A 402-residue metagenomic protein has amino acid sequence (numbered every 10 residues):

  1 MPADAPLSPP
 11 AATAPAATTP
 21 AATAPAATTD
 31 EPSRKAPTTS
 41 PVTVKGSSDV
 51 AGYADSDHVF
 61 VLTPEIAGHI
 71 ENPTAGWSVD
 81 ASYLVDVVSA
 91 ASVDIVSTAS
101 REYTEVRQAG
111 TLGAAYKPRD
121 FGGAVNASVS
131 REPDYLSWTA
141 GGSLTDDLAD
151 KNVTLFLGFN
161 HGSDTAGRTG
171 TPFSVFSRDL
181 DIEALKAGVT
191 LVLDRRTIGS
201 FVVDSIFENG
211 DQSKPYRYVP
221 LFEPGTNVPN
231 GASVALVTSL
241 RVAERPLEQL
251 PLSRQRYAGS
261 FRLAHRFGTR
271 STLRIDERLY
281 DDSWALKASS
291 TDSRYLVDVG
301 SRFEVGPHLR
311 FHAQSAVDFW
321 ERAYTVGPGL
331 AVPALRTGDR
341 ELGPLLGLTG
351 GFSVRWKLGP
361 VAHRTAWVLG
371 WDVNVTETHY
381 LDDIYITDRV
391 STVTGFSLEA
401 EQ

Functional and structural regions predicted by a protein language model:
V44-S48, V79-A81, G123-V125, V153-L157 (+6 more regions): Transmembrane beta-strands of outer-membrane beta-barrel proteins
V50-S56, V85-S89, P118-D120, V129-P133 (+9 more regions): Transmembrane beta-strands of outer-membrane beta-barrel pores
A51-A54, V96-S100, N126-S130, G141-S143 (+6 more regions): Extracellular loop and loop/strand-boundary signature of outer-membrane beta-barrel proteins
V59, S82-G113, N152-S213, G306-R355: Outer-membrane beta-barrel translocator/channel fold
F60-P64, T104-G110, K117, L136-A140 (+5 more regions): Residues that define the transmembrane beta-barrel architecture of outer-membrane proteins
I66-I70, L112-Y116, G142-D146, A187-L191 (+4 more regions): Residues on the lipid-exposed face of transmembrane beta-strands in outer-membrane beta-barrel proteins
P73-A75, P118-F121, L148-V153, V192-R196 (+4 more regions): Outer-membrane beta-barrel channels and translocator barrels
D94-S100, I206-A264, D281-S289, L296 (+1 more regions): Outer membrane beta-barrel transmembrane domains
